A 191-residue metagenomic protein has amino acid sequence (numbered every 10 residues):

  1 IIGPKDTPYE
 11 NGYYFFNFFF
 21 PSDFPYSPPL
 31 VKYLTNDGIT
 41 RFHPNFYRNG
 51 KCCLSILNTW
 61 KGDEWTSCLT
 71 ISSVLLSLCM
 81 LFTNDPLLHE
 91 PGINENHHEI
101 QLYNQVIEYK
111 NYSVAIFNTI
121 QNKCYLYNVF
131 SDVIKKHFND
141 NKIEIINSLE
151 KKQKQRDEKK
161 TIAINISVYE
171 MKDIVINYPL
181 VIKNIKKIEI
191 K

Functional and structural regions predicted by a protein language model:
I1-N58, G62-L69, S73, K186-E189: Strand-helix-loop interaction patch of compact alpha/beta domains
F15, T70-S73, S77, N111 (+1 more regions): Acidic, Ser/Thr-rich intrinsically disordered and amphipathic helical segments
V31, G38, L78-C79, D85 (+1 more regions): Intrinsic structural disorder
L88-K191: Charge-rich (especially acidic), low-complexity segments
